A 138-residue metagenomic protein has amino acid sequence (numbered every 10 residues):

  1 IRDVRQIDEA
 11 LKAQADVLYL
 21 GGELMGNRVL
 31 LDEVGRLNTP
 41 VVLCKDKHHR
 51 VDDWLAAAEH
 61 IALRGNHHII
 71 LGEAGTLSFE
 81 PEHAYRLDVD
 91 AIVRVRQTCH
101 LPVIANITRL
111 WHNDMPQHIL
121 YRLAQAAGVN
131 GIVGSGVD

Functional and structural regions predicted by a protein language model:
I1-D32: Active-site beta->alpha loop and helix N-cap motifs at the rims of alpha/beta catalytic domains
G26-D138: Catalytic alpha/beta core domains of metabolic enzymes, predominantly
